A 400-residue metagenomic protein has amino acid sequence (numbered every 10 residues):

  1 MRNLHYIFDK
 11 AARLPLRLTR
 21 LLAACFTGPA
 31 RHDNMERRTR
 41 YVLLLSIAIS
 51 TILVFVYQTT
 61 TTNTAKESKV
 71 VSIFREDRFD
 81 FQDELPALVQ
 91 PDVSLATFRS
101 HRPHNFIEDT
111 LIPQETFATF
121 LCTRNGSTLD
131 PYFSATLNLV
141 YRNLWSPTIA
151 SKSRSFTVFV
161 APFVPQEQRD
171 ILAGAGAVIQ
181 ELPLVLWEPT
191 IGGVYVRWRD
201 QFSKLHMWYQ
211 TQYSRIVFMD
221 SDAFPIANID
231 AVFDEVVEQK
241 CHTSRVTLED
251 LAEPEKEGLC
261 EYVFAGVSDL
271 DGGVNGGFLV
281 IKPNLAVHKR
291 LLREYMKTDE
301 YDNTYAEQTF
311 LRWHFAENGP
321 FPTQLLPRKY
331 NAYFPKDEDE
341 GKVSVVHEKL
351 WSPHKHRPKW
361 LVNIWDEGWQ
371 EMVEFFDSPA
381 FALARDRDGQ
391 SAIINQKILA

Functional and structural regions predicted by a protein language model:
R2-A400: Glycosyltransferase catalytic domains, chiefly GT-A lineage
